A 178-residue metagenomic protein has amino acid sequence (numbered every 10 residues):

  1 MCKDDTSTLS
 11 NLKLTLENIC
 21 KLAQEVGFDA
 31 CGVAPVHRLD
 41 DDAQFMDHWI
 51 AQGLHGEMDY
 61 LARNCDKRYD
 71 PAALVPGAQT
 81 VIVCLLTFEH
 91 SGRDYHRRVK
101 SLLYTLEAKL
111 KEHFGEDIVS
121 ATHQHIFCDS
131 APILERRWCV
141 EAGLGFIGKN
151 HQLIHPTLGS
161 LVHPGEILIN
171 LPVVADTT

Functional and structural regions predicted by a protein language model:
C2-T178: Auxiliary alpha/beta "docking" domains used to position bulky ligands
